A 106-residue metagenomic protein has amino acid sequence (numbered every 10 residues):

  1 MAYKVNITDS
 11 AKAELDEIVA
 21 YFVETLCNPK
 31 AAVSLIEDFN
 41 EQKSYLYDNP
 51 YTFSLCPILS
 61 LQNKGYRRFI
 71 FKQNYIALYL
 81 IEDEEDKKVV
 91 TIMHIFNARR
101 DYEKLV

Functional and structural regions predicted by a protein language model:
M1-D38: Arg/Lys-rich, positively charged N-terminal/basic patches that mediate binding to nucleic acids
A2, Y66, K87-V89: A structure-centric signal for secondary-structure junctions around beta-strands
N40-N49: Compact soluble domain cores
Y51-E84: Basic/aromatic recognition patch in beta-strand/loop cores that engages polyanionic ligands
F71-V106: Enriched for short, Lys/Arg-rich terminal
